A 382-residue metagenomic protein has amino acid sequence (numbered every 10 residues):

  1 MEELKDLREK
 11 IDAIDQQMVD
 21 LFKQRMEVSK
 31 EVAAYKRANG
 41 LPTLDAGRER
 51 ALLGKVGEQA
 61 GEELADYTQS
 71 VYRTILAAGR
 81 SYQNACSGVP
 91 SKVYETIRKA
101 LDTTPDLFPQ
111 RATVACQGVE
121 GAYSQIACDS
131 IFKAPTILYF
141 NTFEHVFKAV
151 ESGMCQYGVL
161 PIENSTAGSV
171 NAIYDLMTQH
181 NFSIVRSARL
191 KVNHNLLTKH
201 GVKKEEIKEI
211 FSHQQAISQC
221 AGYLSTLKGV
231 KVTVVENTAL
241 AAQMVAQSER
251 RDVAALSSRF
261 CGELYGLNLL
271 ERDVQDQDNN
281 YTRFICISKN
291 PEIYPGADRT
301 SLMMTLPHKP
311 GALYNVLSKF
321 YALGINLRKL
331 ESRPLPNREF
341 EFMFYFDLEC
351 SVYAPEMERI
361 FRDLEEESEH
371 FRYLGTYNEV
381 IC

Functional and structural regions predicted by a protein language model:
M1-C382: Domain-level signature for soluble enzymes in the chorismate/prephenate branch of the shikimate pathway
